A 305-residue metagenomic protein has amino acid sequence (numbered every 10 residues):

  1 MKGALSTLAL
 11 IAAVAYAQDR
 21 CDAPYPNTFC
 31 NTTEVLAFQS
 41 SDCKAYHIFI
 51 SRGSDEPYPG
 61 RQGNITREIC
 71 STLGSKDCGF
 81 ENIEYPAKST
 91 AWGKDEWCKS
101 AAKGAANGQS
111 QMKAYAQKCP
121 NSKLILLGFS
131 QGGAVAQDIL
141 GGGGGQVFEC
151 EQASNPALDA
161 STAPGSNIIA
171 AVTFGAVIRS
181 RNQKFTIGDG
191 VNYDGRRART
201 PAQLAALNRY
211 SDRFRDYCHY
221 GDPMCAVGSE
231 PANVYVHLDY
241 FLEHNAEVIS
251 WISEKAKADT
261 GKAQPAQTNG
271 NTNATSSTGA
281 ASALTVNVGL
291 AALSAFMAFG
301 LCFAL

Functional and structural regions predicted by a protein language model:
K2, L10-T32, K44, T260 (+1 more regions): N-terminal signal peptide
R20-D22, K257-S276: Fungal extracellular serine/threonine-rich, low-complexity, intrinsically disordered "mucin-like" regions of secreted
P26-N27, T32-S122, R215-N245, E254 (+2 more regions): Active-site catalytic motif of lipid deacylating hydrolases and related acyltransferases
Y46, G165-I169, Y210-R213: Short, proline-enriched alpha-helix->beta-strand connector loops that line the catalytic pocket of alpha/beta-hydrolase
E68-G74, I187-R213, H219: Active-site-adjacent alpha-helix of alpha/beta-hydrolase-fold enzymes
G108-A198, A205: Serine-dependent carboxylesterase/thioesterase catalytic core of lipase-like alpha/beta-hydrolase/SGNH enzymes
T278-L305: Cleavable C-terminal sorting propeptides in eukaryotic secreted/cell-surface proteins
